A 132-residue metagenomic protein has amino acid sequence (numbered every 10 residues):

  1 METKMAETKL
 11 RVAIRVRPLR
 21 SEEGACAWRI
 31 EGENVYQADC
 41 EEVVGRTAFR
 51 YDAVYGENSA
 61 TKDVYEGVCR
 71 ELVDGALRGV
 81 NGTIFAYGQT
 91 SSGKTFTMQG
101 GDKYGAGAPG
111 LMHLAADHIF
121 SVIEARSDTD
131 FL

Functional and structural regions predicted by a protein language model:
E2-E22, A27-I30: Intrinsically disordered, low-complexity accessory regions that flank the conserved helicase/ATPase core of eukaryotic
E2-T3, T8, E31-L132: P-loop NTPase motor catalytic core
